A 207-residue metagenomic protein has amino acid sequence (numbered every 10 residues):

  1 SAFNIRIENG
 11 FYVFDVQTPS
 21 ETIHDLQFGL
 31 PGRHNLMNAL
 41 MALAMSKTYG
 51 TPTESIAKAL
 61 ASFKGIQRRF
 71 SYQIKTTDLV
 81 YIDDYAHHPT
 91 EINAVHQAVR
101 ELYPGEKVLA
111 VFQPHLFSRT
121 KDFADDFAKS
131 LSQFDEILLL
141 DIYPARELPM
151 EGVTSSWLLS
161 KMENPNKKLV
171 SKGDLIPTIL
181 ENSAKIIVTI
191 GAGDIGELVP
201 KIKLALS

Functional and structural regions predicted by a protein language model:
S1-I23, Q67-R69: Extended acidic/charged loop-beta regions that coordinate divalent cations and stabilize anionic phosphate/carboxylate
P19-E136: Nucleotide phosphate-binding/pyrophosphate-handling subdomain across enzymes that bind or process nucleotide phosphates
Q67, Y103, M162, N182-S183 (+1 more regions): A structural signal for short coil/turn segments at secondary-structure junctions
H87, P114-L116, I142-A145, A192-I195: Short glycine-rich anion-binding loops that position phosphate/pyrophosphate groups of nucleotides and phosphorylated
T120-K121, L148-P149, E197-K201: Short glycine-/acidic-enriched loop or helix-start segments at secondary-structure transitions that form or flank
A128-K185: C-terminal helical cap/extension that packs against the catalytic core of soluble nucleotide-cofactor enzymes
D174-A205: A glycine-rich beta-strand to alpha-helix segment that forms a phosphate/ribose-binding loop at ligand/cofactor sites
